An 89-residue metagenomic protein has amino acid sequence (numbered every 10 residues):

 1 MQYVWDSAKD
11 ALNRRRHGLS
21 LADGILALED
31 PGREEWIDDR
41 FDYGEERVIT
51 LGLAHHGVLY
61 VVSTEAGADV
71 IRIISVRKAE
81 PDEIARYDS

Functional and structural regions predicted by a protein language model:
M1-S89: Ribonuclease/tRNase effector modules and their secretory precursors
